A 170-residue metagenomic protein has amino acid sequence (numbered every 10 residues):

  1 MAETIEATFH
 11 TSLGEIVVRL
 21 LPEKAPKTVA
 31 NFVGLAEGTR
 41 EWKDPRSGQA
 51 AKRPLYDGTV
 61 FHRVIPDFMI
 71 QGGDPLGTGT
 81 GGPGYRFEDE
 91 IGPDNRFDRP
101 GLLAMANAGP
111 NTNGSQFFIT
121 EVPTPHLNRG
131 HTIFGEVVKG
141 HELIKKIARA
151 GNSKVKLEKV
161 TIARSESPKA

Functional and structural regions predicted by a protein language model:
M1-A170: Cyclophilin-like peptidyl-prolyl cis-trans isomerases
